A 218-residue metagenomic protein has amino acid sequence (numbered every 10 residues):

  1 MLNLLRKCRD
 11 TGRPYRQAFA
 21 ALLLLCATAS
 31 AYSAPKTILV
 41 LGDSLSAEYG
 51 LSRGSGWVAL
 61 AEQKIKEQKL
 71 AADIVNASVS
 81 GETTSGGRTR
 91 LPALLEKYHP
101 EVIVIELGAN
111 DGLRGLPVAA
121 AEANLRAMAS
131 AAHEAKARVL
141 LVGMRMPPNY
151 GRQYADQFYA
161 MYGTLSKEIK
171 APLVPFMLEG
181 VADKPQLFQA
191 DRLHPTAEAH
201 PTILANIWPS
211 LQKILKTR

Functional and structural regions predicted by a protein language model:
L2-F19: Bacterial N-terminal signal peptides that target proteins for export
C26-T28: N-terminal signal peptide c-region/cleavage motif recognized by signal peptidases
Y32-S80, R90-H99: Serine-esterase "nucleophile elbow" of acetyl-processing enzymes
L60-Q63, L70, G86-R218: Alpha-helical cap/lid subdomain in secreted, periplasmic, or secretory-pathway luminal O-acyl-processing enzymes
G81-S85: Acidic-and-aromatic substrate-binding clefts and catalytic sites of carbohydrate-active enzymes
